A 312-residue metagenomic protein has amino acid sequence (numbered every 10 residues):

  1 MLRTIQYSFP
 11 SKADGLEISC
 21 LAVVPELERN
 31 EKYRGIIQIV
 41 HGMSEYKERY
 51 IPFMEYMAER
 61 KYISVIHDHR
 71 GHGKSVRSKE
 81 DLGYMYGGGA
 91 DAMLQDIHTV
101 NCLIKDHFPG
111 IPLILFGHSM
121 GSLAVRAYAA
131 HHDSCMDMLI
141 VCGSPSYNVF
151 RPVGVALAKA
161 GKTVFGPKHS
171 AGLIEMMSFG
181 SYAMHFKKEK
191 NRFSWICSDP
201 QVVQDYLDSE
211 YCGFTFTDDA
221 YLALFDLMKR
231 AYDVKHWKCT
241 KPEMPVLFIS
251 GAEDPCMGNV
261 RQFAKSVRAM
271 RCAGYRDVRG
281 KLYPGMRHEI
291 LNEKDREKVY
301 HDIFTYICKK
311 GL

Functional and structural regions predicted by a protein language model:
M1-E28: N-terminal cap/lid segment of alpha/beta-hydrolase-fold proteins
R34-I37, H41-E45, S119, A252-E253: Active-site glycine-rich loops that stabilize anionic/oxyanionic intermediates across multiple enzyme folds
R49-E80: Conserved alpha/beta-hydrolase
M85-D106: Alpha/beta-hydrolase active-site loop
F108-S119: Alpha/beta-hydrolase fold nucleophile elbow
V125-Y211: Alpha/beta-hydrolase-fold enzymes
F248-S250: Short beta-strand/loop motif that positions the catalytic acidic residue of the alpha/beta-hydrolase fold
A273-L312: Catalytic active-site module of serine/aspartate enzymes centered on a nucleophile-bearing elbow/loop
